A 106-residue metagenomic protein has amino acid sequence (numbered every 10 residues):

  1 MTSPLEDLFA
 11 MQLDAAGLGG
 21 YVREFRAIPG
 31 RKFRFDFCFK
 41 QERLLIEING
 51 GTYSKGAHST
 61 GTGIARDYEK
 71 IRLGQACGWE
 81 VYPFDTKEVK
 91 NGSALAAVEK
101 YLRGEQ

Functional and structural regions predicted by a protein language model:
M1-Q106: Nucleic-acid endo/exonuclease domains
